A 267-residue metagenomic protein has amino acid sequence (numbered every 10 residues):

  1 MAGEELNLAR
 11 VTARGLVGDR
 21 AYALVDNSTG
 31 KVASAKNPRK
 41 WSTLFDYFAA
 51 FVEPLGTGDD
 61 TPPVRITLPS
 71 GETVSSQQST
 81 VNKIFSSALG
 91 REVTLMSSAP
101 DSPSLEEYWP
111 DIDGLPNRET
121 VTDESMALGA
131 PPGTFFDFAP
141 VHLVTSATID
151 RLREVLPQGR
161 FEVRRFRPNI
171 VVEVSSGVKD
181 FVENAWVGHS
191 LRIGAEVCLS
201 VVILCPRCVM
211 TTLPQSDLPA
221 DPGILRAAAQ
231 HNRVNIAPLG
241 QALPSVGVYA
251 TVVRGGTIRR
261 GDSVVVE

Functional and structural regions predicted by a protein language model:
M1-E267: Metal-cofactor-dependent catalytic cores
